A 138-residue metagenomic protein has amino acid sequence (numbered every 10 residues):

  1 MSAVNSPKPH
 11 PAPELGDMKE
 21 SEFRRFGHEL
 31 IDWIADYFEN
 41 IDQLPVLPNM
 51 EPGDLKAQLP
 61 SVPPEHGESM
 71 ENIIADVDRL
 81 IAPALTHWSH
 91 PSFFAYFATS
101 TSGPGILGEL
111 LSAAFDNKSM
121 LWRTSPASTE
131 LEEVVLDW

Functional and structural regions predicted by a protein language model:
S2-W138: N-terminal entrance/gating region of PLP-dependent enzymes' catalytic architecture
